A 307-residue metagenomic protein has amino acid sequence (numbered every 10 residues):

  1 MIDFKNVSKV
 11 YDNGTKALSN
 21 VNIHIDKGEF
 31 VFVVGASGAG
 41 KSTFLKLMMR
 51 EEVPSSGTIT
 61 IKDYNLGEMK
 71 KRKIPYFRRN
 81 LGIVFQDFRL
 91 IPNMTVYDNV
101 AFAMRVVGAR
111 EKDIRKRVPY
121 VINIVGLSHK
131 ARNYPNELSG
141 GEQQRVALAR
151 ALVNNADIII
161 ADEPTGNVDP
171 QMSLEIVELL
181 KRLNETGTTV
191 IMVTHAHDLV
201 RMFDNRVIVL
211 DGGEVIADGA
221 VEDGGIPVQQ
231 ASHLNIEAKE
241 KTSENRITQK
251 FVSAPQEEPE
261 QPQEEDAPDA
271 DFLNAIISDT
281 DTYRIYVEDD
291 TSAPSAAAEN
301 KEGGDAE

Functional and structural regions predicted by a protein language model:
M49: Helix-to-loop junction immediately C-terminal to a conserved catalytic motif
G57-N65: Conserved ABC transporter NBD signature motif
M94-F102: Short coil-to-helix segment of the ABC ATPase nucleotide-binding domain corresponding to the Q-loop/switch region
Y134-L138, E142: Conserved ABC ATPase signature
V153-D157: A short, proline-enriched helix->beta-strand linker immediately N-terminal to the Walker B motif in ABC-type P-loop
I159-D162: Catalytic Walker B motif of ABC-type/P-loop ATPase nucleotide-binding domains
R201-M202, E214-E244, T248: Conserved beta-strand-loop-alpha-helix hinge in the C-terminal portion of ABC ATPase nucleotide-binding domains
